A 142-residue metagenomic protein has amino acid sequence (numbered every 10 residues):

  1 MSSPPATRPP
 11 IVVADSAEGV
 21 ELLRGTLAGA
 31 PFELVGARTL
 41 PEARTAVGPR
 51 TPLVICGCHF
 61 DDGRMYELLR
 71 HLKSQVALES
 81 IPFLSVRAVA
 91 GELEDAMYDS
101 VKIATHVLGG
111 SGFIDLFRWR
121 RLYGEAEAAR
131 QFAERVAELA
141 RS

Functional and structural regions predicted by a protein language model:
M1-T26, R118-S142: Non-catalytic signal-transmission and effector/linker regions of two-component phosphorelay proteins
V13-E18, R38, G57-F60, V86-V89 (+1 more regions): Structural motif
P31-R38: Short hydrophobic/Thr-rich beta-strand motif most characteristic of the beta2 strand and flanking loop of CheY-like
R38, V89-S142: Output/docking surface of receiver
R38-L53, G57, G63: Acidic, metal-coordinating helix/loop segments flanking the phosphotransfer/catalytic sites of two-component signaling
R44-G48, Y66-R70, R130: Amphipathic, non-transmembrane alpha-helical secondary structure
C56-E79, F83-S100: Conserved phosphotransfer microenvironments
